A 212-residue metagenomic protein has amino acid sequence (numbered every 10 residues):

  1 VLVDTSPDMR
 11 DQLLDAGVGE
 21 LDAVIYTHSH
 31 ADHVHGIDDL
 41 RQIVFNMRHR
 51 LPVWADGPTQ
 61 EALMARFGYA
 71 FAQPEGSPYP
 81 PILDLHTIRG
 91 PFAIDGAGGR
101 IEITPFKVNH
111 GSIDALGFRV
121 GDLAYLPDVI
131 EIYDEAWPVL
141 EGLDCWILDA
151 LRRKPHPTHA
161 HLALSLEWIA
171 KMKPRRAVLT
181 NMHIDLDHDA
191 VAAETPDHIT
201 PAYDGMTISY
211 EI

Functional and structural regions predicted by a protein language model:
V1-L126, I130, A192-I212: Binuclear metal-dependent hydrolase catalytic cores
Y133-I212: Binuclear metal-ion centers of metallo-dependent hydrolases, dominated by the metallo-beta-lactamase
